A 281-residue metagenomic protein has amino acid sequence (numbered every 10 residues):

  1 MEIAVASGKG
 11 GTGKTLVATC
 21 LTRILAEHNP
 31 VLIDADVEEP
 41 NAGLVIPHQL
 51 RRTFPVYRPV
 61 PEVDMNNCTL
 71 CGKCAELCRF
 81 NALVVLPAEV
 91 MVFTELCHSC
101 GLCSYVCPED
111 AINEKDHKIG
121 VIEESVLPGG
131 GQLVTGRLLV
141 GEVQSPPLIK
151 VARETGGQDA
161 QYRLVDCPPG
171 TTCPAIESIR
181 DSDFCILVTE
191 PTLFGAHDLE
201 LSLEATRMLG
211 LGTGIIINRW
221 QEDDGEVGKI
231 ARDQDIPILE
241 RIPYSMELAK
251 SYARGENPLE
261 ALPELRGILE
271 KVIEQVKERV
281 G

Functional and structural regions predicted by a protein language model:
M1-A26: Walker A (P-loop) phosphate-binding motif
I3, A205-G281: C-terminal lobe/tail of nucleotide-utilizing enzymes
H28-G43, D116-I122: Short beta-strand-centered segment that lines the nucleotide-binding/catalytic pocket of NTP-utilizing
A35-D36, T135-Q144, I149-A175: Switch II (G3) loop of P-loop NTPases
V37-E39, G170, T192-F194, W220-D223 (+1 more regions): Conserved nucleotide-binding/hydrolysis micro-motifs of P-loop NTPases
P40-Y57, S125-V126: P-loop NTPase switch/communication element
E62-N81, M91-A111: Cysteine-centered iron-sulfur cluster-binding motifs in ferredoxin-type domains/subunits of redox enzymes
T172-L193, L199: Inter-motif core of Ras-like GTPase G domains
